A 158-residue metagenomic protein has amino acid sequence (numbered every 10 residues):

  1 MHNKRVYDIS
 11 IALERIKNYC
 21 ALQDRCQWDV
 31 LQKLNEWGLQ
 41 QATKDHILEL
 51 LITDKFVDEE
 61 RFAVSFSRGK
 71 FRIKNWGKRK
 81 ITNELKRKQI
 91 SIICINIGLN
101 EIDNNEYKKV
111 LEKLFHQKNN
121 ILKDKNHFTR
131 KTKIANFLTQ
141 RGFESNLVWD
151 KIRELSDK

Functional and structural regions predicted by a protein language model:
M1-K158: An alpha-helical, amphipathic repeat domain used for nucleic-acid recognition, typified by the mTERF helical solenoid
